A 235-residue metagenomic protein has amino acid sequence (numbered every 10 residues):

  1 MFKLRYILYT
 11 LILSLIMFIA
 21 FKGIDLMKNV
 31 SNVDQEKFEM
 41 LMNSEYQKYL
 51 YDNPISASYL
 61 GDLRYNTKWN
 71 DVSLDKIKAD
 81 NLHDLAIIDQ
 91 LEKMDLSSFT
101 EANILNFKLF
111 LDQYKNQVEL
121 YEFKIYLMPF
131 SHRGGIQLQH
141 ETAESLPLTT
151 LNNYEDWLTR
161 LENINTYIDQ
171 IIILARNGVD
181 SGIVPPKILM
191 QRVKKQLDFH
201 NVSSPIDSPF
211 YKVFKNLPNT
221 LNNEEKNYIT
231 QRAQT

Functional and structural regions predicted by a protein language model:
M1-F2: N-terminal secretory signal peptides that target proteins for export/translocation
R5-T235: N-terminal maturation segment of proteins
